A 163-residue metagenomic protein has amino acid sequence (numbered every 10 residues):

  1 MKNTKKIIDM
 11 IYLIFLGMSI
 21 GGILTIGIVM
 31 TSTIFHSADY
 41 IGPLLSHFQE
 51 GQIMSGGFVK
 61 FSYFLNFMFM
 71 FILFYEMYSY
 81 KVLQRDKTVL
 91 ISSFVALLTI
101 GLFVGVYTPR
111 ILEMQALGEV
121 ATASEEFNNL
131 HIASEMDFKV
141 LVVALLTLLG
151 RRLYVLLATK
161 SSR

Functional and structural regions predicted by a protein language model:
K2-F67, E119, S124, N128: Interfacial loop at the N-terminal end of multi-pass membrane proteins
N3-I20, Q84-V95, L148-V155: Alpha-helical transmembrane segments and their helix-start/interface "positive-inside/aromatic belt" motifs in integral
I23, G27, Y63, I100-Y107 (+1 more regions): Alpha-helical transmembrane segments
M30, Y107-R110, L149: Hydrophobic/aromatic residues in alpha-helical transmembrane segments
G56-S93: Helix-adjacent hinge/juxtasegments
L65-F71, D137-R151: Hydrophobic cores of alpha-helical transmembrane segments in multi-pass inner/ER membrane proteins, independent
L90-Q115: Hydrophobic alpha-helical transmembrane segments of integral membrane proteins
A116, T147-R163: Cytosolic juxtamembrane helix at the C-terminal end of the final transmembrane segment
